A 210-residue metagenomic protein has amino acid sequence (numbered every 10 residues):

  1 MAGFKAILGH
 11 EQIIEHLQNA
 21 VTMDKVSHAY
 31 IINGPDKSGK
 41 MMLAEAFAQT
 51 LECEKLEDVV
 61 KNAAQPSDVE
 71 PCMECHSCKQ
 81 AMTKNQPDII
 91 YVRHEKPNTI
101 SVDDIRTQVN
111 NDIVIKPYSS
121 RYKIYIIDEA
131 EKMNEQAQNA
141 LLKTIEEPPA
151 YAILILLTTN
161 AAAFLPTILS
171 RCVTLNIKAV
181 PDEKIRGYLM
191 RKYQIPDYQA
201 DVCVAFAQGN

Functional and structural regions predicted by a protein language model:
M1-E129, I153: P-loop/Walker A NTP-binding region and its immediately flanking N-terminal helices in P-loop NTPase folds
L8, H94-G209: Non-catalytic interfacial helical region
